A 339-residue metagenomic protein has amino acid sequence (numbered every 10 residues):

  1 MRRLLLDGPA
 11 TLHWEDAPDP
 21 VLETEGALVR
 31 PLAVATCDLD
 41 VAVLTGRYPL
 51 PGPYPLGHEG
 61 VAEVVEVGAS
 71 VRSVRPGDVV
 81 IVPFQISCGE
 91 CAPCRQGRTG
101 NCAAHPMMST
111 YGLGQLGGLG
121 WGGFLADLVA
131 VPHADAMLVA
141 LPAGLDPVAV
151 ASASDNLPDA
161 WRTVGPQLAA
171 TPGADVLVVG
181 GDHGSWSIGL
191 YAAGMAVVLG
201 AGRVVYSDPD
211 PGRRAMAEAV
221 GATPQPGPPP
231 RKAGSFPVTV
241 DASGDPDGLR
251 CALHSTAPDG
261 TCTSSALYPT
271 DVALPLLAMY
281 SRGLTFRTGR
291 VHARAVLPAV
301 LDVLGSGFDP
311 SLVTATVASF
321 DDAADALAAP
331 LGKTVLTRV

Functional and structural regions predicted by a protein language model:
M1-R3, R250, R294-V339: C-terminal hydrophobic helical "lid"/dimerization subdomain of Rossmann-like NAD(P)H-dependent oxidoreductases
P20-V34, R47-R95, G100, G122 (+1 more regions): Glycine-rich beta-strand-centered segment in the early N-terminal region that forms part of a ligand/cofactor-binding
D40, V164, A192-A193, R214 (+2 more regions): Generic hydrophobic/aromatic pocket-lining and core-packing "Φ" positions
C88-G181: NAD(P)H dinucleotide-binding glycine-rich loop of Rossmann-like/cofactor-binding domains, especially the beta1-alpha1
A140-P229: Mid-domain Rossmann-like dinucleotide-binding core that forms the NAD(H)/NADP(H) cofactor-binding site
A201, P246-S306, R338-V339: Glycine-rich phosphate-binding loop and adjacent beta-alpha segment of Rossmann(oid) nucleotide-cofactor-binding
P230-T239: A short acidic, Gly/Pro-enriched loop at the edge of an enzyme's catalytic core that lines a small-molecule cofactor
